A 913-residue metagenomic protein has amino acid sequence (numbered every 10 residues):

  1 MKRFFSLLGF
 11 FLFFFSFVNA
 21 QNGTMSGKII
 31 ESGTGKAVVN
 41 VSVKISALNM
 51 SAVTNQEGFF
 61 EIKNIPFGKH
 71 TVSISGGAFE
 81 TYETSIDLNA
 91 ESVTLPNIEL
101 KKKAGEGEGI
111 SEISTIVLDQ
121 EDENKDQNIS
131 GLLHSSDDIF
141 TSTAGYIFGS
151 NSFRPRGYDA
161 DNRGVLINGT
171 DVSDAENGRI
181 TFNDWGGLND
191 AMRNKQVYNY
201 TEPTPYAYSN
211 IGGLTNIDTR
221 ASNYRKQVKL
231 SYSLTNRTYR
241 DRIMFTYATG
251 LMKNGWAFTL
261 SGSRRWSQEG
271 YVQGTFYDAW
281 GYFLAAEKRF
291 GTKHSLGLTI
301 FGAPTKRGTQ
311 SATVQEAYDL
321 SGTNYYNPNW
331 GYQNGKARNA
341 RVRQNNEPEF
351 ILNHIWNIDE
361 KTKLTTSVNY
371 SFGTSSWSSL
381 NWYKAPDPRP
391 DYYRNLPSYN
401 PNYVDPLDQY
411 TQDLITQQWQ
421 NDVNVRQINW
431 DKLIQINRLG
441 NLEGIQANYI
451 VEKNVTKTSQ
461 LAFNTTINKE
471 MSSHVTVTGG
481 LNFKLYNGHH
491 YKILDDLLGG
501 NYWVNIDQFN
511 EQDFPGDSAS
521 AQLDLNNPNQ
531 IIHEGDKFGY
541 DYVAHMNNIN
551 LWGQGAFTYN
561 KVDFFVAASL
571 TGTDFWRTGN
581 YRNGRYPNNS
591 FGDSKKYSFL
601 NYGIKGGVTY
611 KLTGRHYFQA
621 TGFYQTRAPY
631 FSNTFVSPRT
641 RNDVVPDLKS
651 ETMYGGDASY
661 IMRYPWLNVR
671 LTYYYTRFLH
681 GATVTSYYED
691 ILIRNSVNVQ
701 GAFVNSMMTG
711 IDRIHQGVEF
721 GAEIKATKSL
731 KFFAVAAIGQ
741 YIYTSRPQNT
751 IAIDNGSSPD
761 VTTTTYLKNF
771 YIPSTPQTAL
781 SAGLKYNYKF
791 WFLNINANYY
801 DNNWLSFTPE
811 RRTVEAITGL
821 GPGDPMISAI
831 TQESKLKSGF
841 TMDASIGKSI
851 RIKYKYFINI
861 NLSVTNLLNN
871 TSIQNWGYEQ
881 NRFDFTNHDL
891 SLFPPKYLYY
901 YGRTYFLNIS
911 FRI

Functional and structural regions predicted by a protein language model:
T24, L234-S267, Y271-Q310, V342 (+3 more regions): Transmembrane beta-barrel wall of Gram-negative outer-membrane proteins
K63, L132, T141, T170-T201 (+3 more regions): Short acidic/polar hinge/loop motifs at secondary-structure boundaries that mediate gating or recognition
T94-K102, E123-L133, N151-R154, F182-G186 (+3 more regions): N-terminal periplasmic accessory domains that precede and gate Gram-negative outer-membrane beta-barrel machines
K306-G308, A312-A317, A521-I531, D574-R585 (+6 more regions): Surface-exposed extracellular loop regions of Gram-negative outer-membrane beta-barrel proteins, predominantly
Y326-E349, N353, G592-G607, K611-H616 (+5 more regions): Outer-membrane beta-barrel signature, preferentially recognizing the C-terminal barrel domain of Gram-negative
I450, T476-T613, P638-R639, Q748-A752 (+2 more regions): Signature of Gram-negative outer-membrane beta-barrel scaffolds
Y675-R677, A702-R811, S910-R912: Gram-negative outer-membrane beta-barrel transporters
L679-H680, V684-S686, F732, Y799-L820 (+1 more regions): C-terminal beta-signal and adjacent terminal beta-strands/loops of Gram-negative outer-membrane beta-barrel proteins
